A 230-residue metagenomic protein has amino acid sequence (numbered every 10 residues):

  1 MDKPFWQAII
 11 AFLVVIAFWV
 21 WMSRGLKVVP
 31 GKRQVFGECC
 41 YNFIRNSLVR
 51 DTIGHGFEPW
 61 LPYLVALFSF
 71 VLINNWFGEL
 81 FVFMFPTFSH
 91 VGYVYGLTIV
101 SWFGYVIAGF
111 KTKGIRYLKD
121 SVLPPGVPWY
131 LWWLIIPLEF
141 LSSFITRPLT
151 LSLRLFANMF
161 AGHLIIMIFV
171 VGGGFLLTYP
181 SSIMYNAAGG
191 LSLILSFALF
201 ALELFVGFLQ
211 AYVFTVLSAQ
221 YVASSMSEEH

Functional and structural regions predicted by a protein language model:
M1-H230: Selective transmembrane helix interface/packing segments
